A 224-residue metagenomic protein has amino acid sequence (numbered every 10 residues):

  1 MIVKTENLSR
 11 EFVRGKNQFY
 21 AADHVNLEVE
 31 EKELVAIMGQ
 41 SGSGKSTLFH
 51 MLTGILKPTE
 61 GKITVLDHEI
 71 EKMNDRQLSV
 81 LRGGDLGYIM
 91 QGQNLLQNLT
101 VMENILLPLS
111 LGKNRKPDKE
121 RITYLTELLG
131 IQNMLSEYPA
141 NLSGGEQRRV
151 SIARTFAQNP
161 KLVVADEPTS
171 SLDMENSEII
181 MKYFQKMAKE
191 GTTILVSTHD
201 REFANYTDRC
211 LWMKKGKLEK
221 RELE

Functional and structural regions predicted by a protein language model:
M38-Q40: The feature captures the beta-strand-to-loop junction immediately N-terminal to the Walker
T53: Helix-to-loop junction immediately C-terminal to a conserved catalytic motif
G61-E69: Conserved ABC transporter NBD signature motif
L99-L106: Short coil-to-helix segment of the ABC ATPase nucleotide-binding domain corresponding to the Q-loop/switch region
Y138-L142, E146: Conserved ABC ATPase signature
A157-K161: A short, proline-enriched helix->beta-strand linker immediately N-terminal to the Walker B motif in ABC-type P-loop
V163-D166: Catalytic Walker B motif of ABC-type/P-loop ATPase nucleotide-binding domains
